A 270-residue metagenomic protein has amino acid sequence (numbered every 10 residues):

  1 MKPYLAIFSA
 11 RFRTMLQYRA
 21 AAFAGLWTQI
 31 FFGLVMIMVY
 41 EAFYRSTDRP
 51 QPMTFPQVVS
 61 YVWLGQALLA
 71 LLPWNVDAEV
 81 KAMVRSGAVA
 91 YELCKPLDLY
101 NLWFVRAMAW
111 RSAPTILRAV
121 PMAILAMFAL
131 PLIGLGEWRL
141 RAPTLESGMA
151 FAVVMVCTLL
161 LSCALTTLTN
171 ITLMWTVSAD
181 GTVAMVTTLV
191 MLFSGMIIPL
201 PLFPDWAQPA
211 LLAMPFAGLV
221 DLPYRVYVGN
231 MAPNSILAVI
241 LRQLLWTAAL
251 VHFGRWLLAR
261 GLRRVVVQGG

Functional and structural regions predicted by a protein language model:
M1-G270: Hydrophobic transmembrane alpha-helices and immediately adjacent juxtamembrane helices of multi-pass inner-membrane
